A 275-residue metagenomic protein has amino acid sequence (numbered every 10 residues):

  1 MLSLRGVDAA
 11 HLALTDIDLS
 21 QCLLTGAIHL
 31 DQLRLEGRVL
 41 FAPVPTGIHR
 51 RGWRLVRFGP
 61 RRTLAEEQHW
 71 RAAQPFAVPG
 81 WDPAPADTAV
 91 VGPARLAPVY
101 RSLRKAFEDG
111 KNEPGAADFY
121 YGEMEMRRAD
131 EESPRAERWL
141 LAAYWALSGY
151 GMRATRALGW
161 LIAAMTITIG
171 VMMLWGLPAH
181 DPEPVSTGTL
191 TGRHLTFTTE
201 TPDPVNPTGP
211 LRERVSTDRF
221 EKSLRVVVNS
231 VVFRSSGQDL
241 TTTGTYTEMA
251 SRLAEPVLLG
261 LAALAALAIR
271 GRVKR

Functional and structural regions predicted by a protein language model:
M1-R101, F107, F119: Tandem repeat scaffolds
D87-V90, P114-Y121, E125-A163, Y246: Cytosolic-side membrane-insertion boundary helix
P93, D109-N112, I167: Hydrophobic segments of polytopic membrane proteins
F107-P114, I269: Short helix-adjacent coil turns
Y144-A154, P178-V257: Pore-loop/selectivity-filter region of tetrameric P-loop cation channels
L161-I169, P256-G260: Alpha-helical transmembrane spans of integral membrane proteins, capturing the lipid-embedded, hydrophobic core of TM
A164-G188, D239, A265-V273: Juxtamembrane "helix exit" motif at the C-terminal ends of alpha-helical transmembrane segments in multi-pass membrane
L253-R275: Transmembrane alpha-helical segments in integral membrane proteins
